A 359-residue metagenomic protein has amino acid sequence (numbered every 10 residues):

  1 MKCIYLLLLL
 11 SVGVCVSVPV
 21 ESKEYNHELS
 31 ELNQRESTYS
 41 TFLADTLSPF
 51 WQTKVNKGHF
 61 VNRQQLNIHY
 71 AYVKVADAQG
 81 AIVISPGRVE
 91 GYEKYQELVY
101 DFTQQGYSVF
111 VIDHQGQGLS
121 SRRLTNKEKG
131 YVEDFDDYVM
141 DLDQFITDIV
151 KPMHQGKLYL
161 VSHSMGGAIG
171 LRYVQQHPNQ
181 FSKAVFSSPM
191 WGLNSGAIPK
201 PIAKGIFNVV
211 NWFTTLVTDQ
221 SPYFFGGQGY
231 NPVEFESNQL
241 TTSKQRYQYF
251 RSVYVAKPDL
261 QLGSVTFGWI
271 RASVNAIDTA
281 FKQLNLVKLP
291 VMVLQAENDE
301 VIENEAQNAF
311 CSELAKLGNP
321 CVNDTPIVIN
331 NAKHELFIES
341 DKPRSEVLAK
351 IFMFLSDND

Functional and structural regions predicted by a protein language model:
V16-V61, I68-A71: An N-terminal hydrophobic leader/cap segment in hydrolases
Q79, S85-E90: Active-site glycine-rich loops that stabilize anionic/oxyanionic intermediates across multiple enzyme folds
Y92, V99-T125: Conserved alpha/beta-hydrolase
G130-V150: Alpha/beta-hydrolase active-site loop
G170-L260: Alpha/beta-hydrolase-fold enzymes
V287, V293-Q295, D299: Short beta-strand/loop motif that positions the catalytic acidic residue of the alpha/beta-hydrolase fold
L289, E303-E313: Short alpha-helix in the alpha/beta-hydrolase fold that links the catalytic acid
G318, N323-D359: Catalytic active-site module of serine/aspartate enzymes centered on a nucleophile-bearing elbow/loop
